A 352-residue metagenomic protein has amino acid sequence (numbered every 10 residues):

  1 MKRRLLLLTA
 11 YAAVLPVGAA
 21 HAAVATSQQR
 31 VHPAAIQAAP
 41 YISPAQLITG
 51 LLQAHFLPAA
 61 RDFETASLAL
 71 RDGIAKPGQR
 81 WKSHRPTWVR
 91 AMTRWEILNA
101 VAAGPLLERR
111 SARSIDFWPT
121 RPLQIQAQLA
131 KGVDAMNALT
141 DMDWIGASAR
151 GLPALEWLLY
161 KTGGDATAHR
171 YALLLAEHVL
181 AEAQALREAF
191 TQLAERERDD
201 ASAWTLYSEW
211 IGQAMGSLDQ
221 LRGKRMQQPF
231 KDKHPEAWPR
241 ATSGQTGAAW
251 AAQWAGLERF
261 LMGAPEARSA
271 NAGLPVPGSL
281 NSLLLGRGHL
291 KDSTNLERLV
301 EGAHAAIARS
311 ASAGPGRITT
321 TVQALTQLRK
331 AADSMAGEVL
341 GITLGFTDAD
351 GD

Functional and structural regions predicted by a protein language model:
M1-K2, Q28: Intrinsically disordered, low-complexity sequence elements enriched in Ser/Thr/Gly/Pro
R3-L7: N-terminal export leaders
T9-P16: Bacterial N-terminal signal peptides
P16-A19, S310: Hydrophobic alpha-helical elements and their junctions with loops/disorder across both membrane and soluble proteins
A19-S27: Boundary at the C-terminal end of the N-terminal hydrophobic targeting segment
T26-D352: Mature extracytoplasmic or organellar-lumen-exposed domains after removal of signal/transit peptides
